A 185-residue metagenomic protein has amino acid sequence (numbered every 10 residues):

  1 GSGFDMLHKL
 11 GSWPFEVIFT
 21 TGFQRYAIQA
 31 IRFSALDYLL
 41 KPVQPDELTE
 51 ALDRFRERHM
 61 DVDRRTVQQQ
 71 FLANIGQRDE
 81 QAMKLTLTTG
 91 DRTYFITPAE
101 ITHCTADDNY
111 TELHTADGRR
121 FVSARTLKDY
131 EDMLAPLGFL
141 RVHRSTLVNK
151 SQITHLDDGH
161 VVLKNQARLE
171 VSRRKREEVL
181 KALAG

Functional and structural regions predicted by a protein language model:
G1-F71: CheY-like receiver
H8, R32, E131, L180-K181: A cross-family signal for key residues in well-ordered alpha-helices that form functional helical elements
S12-W13, P136, G185: Short, well-ordered coil loops that connect the C-terminus of an alpha-helix to the N-terminus of a beta-strand
D53-E170: Conserved binding/recognition cores within well-folded domains
S172-G185: Short, basic/aromatic-enriched C-terminal tail that caps enzymatic domains
